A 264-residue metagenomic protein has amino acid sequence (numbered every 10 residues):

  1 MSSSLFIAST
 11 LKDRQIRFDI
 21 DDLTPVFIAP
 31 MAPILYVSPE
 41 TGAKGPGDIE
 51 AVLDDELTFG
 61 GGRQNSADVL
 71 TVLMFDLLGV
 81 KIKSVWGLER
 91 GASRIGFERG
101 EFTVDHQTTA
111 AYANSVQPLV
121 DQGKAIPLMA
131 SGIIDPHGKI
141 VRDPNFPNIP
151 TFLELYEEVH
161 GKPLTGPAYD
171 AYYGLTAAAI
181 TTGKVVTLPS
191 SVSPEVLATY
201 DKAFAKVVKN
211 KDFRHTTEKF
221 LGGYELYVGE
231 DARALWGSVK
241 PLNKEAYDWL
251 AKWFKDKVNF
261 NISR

Functional and structural regions predicted by a protein language model:
M1-S2, L78, E101, T109 (+7 more regions): Sec/Tat-exported extracytoplasmic proteins
S3-G100, K162-D170, A179-T216: Hinge/capping helix and adjacent helix->loop/strand transition within the periplasmic-binding protein
D19, T151, T165, V228 (+1 more regions): Helix N-terminus capping/helix-initiation residues
D48, S115, T151, P167 (+4 more regions): Exposed alpha-helical structural elements
D55-E56, G60-E158: Ligand-binding pocket segment of bilobal, Venus flytrap-like solute-binding proteins
V116-A205, K255-R264: C-terminal lobe and pocket-closing loops of periplasmic/extracytoplasmic Venus-flytrap solute-binding proteins
G132-I140, F152, A205, F213-S238: Mature extracytoplasmic/periplasmic domains
V228-R264: Extracellular/periplasmic bilobal clamshell ligand-binding domains
